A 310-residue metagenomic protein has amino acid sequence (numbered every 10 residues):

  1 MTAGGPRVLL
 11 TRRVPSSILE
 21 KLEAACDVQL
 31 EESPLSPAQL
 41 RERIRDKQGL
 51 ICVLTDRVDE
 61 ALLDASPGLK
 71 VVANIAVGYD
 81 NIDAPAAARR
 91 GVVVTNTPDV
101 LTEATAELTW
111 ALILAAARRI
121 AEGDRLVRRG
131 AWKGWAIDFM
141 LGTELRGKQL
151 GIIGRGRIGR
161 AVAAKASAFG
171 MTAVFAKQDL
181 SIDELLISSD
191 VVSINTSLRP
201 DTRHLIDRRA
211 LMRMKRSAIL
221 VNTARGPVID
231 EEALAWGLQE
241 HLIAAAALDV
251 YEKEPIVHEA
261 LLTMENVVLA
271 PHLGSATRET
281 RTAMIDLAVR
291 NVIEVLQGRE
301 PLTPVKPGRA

Functional and structural regions predicted by a protein language model:
M1-T97, L185-I187, D207, M212: An N-terminal-biased, well-structured beta-alpha scaffold segment characteristic of Rossmann-like dinucleotide-binding
P6, R125, W135-R216: Rossmann-like dinucleotide/phosphate-binding beta-alpha-beta segment
T11, C52-V53, I75, L112 (+2 more regions): Short, well-ordered coil/turn residues at beta-beta hairpins and beta-strand->alpha-helix junctions within
Q29-L35, V53-L54, R129-D138, V174-D179 (+4 more regions): Short gly/ser/thr-rich secondary-structure transition/capping motifs
Q48-I51, V71, V191, I219 (+2 more regions): Short, Asp-centered acidic motifs that coordinate Mg2+ and/or phosphate in catalytic or ligand-binding sites
R57-L63, Q178-A260: Rossmann-like adenosine-cofactor binding region
R90, P98-Q149, A164, P301-P304: Phosphate-binding beta-alpha-beta segment of Rossmann-like dinucleotide-binding domains, i.e., the NAD(P)
V94-T95, S217-A310: Rossmann-like dinucleotide-binding domain for NAD(H)/NADP(H)
